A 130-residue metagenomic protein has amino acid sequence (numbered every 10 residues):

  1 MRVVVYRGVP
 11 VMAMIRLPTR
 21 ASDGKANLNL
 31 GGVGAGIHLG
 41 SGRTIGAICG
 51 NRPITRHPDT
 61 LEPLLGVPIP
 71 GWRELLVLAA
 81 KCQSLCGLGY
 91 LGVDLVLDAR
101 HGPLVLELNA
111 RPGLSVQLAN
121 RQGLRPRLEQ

Functional and structural regions predicted by a protein language model:
M1-I48: Phosphate-binding site of ATP-dependent enzymes
R2, D94-V96: Short, surface-exposed charged micro-motifs
V4-Y6, C86-G89: A short catalytic or substrate-binding loop motif that flags glycine-/basic-rich loops and adjacent residues that bind
A35-L64, L75, A79-Q83: Intrinsically disordered, low-complexity Ser/Thr/Pro/Gly-rich regulatory segments
I37, V96-L97: Hydrophobic beta-strand positions
R56-E74, S84-L88, L97-Q130: C-terminal active-site "lid" helix and adjoining low-complexity regulatory extension at the edge of ATP-using catalytic
